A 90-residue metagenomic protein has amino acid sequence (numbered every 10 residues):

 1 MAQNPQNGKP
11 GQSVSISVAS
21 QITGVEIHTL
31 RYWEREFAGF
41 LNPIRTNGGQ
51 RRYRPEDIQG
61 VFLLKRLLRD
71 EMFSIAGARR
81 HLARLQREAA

Functional and structural regions predicted by a protein language model:
M1-G77, H81-R87: Basic helix-turn-helix/winged-helix DNA-binding cores and closely related short helical interaction motifs
